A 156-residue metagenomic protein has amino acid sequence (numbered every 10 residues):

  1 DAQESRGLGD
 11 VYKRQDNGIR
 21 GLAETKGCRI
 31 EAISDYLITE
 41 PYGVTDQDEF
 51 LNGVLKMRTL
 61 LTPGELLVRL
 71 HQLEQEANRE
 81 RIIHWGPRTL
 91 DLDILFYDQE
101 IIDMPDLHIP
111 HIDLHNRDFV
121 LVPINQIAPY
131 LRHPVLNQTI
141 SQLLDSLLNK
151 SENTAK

Functional and structural regions predicted by a protein language model:
D1-Y12: Single conserved hydrophobic/aromatic residue that forms the stacking wall/gate of nucleotide- or nucleobase-binding
D10, R14, T62-E65: Short amphipathic alpha-helical segments
Q15, I19, L70: Short amphipathic alpha-helical/adjacent loop interface patches that line ligand and macromolecule-binding sites
G18-G27: Short catalytic helix/loop segments, enriched in acidic residues and glycine and frequently bearing histidine
G27, Y42-F50, L61-L67, H71-K156: Flexible, gly/pro- and Lys/Arg-enriched active-site loops
A32-R58: Short, charge-patterned binding micro-sites
